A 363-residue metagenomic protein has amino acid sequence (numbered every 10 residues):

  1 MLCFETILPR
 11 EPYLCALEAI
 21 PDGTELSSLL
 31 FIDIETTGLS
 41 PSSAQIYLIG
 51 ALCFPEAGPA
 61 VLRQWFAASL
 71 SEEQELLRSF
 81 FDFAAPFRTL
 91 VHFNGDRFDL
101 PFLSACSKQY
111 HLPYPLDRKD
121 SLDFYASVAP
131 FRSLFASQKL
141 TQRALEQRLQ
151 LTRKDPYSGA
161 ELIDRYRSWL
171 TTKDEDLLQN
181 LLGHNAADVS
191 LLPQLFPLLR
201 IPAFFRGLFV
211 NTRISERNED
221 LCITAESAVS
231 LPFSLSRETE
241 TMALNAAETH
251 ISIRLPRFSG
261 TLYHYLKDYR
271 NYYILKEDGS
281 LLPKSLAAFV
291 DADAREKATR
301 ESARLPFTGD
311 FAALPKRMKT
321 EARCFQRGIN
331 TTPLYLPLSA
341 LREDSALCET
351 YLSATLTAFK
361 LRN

Functional and structural regions predicted by a protein language model:
M1-I32, T37-A44, F54-A57, V61-N363: DEDD superfamily 3′-5′ metal-dependent exonuclease/proofreading module
I49-A51: Short beta-strand scaffold segments in enzyme catalytic cores
